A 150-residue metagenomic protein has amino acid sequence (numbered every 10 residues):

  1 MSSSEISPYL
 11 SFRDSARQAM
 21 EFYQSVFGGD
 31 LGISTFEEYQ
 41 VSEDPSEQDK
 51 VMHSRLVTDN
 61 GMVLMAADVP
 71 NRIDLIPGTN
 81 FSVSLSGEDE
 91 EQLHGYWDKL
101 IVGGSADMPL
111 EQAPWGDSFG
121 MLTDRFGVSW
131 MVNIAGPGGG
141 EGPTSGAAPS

Functional and structural regions predicted by a protein language model:
S2-I6, G32-S34, M52-V57, M62-D68 (+2 more regions): Vicinal oxygen chelate
L10-G61: Core segments of cupin and vicinal oxygen chelate
S46-E47, I76-G78: Short glycine/proline-enriched turns and hinge-like loops at secondary-structure junctions
